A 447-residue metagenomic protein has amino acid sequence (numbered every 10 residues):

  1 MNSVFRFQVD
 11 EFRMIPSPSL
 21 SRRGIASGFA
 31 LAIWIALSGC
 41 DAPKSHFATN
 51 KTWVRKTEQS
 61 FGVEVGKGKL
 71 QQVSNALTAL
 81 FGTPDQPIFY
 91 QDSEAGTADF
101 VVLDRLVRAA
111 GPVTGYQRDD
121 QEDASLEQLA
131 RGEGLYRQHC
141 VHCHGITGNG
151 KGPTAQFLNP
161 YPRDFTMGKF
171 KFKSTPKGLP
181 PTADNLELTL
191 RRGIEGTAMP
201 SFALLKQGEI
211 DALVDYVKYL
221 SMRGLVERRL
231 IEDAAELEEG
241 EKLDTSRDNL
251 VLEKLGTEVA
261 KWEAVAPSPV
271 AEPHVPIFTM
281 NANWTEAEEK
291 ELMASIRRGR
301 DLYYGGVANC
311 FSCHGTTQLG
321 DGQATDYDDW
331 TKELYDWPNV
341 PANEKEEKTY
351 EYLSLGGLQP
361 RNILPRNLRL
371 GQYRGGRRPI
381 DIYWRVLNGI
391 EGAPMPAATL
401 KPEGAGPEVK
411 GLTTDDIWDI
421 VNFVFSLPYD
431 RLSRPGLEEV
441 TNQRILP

Functional and structural regions predicted by a protein language model:
M1-R22: N-terminal secretory signal peptides that target proteins for export/translocation
R22-L31: Sec-dependent N-terminal signal peptides
L37-G39: C-terminal motif of bacterial Sec signal peptides marking the signal peptidase cleavage site
D41-K44: Bacterial signal peptide processing site
W53-L80, Q156-L205, I210-V217, K242-V265 (+1 more regions): Extracytoplasmic electron-transfer domains, predominantly the class I c-type cytochrome c fold
E58-L135, N249-G306, L319-G320, V409-L412 (+1 more regions): Electrostatic cytochrome c docking/interface patches
S125-G145, E291-T316, Q323-P338, I420: Sequence/structural segment immediately N-terminal to covalent heme-attachment motifs in c-type and related
Y136-H142, T147, A198, E209 (+7 more regions): Short pre-active-site segment immediately N-terminal to redox-active cysteine/selenocysteine motifs in thiol-based
